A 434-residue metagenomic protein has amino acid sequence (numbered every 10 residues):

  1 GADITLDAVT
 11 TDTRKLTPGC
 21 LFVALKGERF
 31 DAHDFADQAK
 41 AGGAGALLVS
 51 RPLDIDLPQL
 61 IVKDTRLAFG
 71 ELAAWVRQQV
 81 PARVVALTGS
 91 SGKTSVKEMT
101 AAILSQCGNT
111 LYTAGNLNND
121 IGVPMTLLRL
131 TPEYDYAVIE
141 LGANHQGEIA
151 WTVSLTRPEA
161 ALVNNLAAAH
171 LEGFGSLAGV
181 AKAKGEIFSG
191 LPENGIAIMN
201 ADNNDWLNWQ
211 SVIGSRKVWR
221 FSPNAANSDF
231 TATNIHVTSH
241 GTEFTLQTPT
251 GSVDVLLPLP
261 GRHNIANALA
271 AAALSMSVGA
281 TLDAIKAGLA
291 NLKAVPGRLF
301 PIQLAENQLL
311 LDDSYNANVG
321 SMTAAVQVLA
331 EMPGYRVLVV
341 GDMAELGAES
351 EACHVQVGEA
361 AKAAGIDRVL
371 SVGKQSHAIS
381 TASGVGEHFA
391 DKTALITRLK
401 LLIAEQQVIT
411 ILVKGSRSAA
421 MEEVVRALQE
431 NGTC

Functional and structural regions predicted by a protein language model:
G1-E71, W75, P260, A330-E331 (+3 more regions): N-terminal leader/targeting and accessory segments in enzymes
A2-V9, L67-G70, N118-I121, L141-Q146 (+6 more regions): Short gly/ser/thr-rich secondary-structure transition/capping motifs
C20, A39, L72, L87 (+13 more regions): Residue-level signal for inorganic ion chemistry
G27-F30, V295-G297, S314-H388, C434: Active-site beta-alpha connecting loops in nucleotide-dependent enzymes
K40, V49-L57, A160-L309, G334 (+3 more regions): Acidic, Mg2+-coordinating active-site environments of NTP-dependent enzymes
A68-A201, D205-G214, T397-L401, E405-V408 (+1 more regions): Phosphate-binding loop of NTP-binding sites
L87, K93, P296-F300, S418-V424: ATP-dependent carboxylate/acyl-activation modules
